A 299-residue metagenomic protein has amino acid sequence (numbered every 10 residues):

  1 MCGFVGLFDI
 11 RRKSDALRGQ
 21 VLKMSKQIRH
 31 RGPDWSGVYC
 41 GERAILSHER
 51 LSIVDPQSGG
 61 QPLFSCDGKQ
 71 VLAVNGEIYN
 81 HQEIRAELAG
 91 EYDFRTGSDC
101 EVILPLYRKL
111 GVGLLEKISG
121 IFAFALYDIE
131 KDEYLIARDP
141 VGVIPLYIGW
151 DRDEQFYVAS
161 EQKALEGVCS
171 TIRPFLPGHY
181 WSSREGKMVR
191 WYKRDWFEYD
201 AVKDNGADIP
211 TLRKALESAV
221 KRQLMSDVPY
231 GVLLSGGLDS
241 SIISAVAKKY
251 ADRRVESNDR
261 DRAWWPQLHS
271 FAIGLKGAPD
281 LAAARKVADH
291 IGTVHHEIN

Functional and structural regions predicted by a protein language model:
M1-N299: Cysteine-centered catalytic environments shared across enzyme families
